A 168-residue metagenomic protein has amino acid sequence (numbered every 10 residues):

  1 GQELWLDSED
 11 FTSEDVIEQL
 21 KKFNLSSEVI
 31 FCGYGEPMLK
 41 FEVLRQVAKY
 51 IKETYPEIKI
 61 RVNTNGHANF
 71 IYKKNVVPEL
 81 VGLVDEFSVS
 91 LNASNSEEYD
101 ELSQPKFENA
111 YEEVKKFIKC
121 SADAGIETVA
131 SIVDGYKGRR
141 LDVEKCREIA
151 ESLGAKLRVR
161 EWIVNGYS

Functional and structural regions predicted by a protein language model:
G1, L25-V29, N95-E98: Short, basic/glycine-rich phosphate-binding loops at helix/coil junctions that contact nucleotide phosphates
G1-F11: Canonical Radical SAM [4Fe-4S] cluster-binding loop centered on the CxxxCxxC motif and its immediate flanking residues
L6, Y34-P37, F41: Short gly/ser-rich anion-binding loops that grip negatively charged ligand groups
F11-Y34: Short Fe-S-cluster ligation motifs
I17, M38-S168: Conserved AdoMet/S-adenosylmethionine-binding subsite of the radical SAM
